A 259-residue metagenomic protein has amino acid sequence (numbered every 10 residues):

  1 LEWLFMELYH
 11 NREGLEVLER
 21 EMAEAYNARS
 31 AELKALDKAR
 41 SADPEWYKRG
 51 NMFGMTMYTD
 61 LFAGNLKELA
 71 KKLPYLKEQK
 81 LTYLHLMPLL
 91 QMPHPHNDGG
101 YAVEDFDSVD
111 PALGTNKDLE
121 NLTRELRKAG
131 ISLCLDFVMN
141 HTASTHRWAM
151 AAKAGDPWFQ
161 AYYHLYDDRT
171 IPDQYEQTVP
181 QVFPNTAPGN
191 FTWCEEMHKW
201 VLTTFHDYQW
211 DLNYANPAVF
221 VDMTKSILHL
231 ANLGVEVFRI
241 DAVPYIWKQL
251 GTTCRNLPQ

Functional and structural regions predicted by a protein language model:
L1-A215, F220-V221, N232, V243-Q259: Acidic/aromatic-lined carbohydrate-recognition and catalytic surfaces of CAZymes acting on diverse glycans
S226-H229, L233: Pore-domain-biased detector for 6-TM cation channels and related repeats
E236: Receiver (REC) domain switch/active-site residues of two-component response regulators
